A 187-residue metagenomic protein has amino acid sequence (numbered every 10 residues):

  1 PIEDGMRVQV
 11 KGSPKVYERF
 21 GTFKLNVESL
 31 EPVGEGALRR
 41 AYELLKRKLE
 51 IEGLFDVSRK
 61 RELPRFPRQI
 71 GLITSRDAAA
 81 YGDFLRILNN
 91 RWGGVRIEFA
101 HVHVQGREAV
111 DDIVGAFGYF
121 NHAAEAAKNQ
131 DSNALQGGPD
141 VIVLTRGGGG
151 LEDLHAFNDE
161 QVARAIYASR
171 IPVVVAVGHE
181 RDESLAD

Functional and structural regions predicted by a protein language model:
P1-V10: Short nucleic-acid-contacting surface segments enriched for D/E, G, S/T with interspersed K/R
I2, K15, R61-P64, L151 (+1 more regions): Replace "in large, NTP-powered and nucleic-acid-processing enzymes" with "in large, NTP-powered factors and other
M6, K15, R65, V141-V143 (+1 more regions): N-terminal hydrophobic or amphipathic segments with adjacent small-residue motifs that include Sec signal peptides
S13-A100: Short, glycine/charged-enriched hinge/interface segments at domain edges or termini
G71-D187: Short glycine/threonine-rich loop/turn motifs
